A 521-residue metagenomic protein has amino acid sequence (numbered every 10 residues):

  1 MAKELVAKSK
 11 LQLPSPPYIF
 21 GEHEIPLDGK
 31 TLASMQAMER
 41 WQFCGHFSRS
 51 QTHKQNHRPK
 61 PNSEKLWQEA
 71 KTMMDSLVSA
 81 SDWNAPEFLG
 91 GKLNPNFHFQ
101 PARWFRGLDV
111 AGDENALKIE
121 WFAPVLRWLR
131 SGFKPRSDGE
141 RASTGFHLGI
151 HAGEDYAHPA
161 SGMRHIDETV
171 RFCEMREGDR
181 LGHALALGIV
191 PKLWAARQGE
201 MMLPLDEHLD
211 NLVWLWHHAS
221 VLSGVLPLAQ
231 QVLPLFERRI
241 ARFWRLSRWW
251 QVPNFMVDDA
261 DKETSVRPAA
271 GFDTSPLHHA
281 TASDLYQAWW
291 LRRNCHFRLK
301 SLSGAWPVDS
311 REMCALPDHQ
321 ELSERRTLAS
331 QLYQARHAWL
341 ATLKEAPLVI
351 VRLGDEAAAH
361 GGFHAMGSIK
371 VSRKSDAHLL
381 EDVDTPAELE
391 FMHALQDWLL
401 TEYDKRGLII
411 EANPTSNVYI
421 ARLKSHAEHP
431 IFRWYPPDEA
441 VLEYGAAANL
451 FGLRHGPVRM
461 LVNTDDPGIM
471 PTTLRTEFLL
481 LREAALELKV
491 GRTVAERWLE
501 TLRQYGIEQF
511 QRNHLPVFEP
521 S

Functional and structural regions predicted by a protein language model:
M1-S521: Metal-cofactor-binding active-site regions of metalloenzymes
